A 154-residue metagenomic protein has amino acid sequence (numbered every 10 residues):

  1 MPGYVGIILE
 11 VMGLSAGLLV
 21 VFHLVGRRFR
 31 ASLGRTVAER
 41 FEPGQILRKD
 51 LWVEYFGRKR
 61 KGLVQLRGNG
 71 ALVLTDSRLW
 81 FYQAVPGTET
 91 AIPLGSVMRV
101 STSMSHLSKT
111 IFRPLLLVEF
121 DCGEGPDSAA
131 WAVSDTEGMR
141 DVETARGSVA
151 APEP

Functional and structural regions predicted by a protein language model:
M1-P2, P154: Short, low-complexity, intrinsically disordered N-terminal peptides in bacterial proteins
P2-L72: Anionic N-terminal interaction surfaces
L66-G68, A84-P86, F112: Residues that act as N-cap/strand-start positions at coil-to-secondary-structure junctions
A71-W80, G123-E124: Short, solvent-exposed coil/turn segments at beta-strand boundaries
L74-T75, A84-V85, G95: A short, compositionally biased micro-patch
L79-Q83, V100: Short hydrophobic/aromatic-rich beta-strand segments that constitute the beta-sheet cores of beta-sandwich/beta-barrel
G87-P154: Acidic, Ser/Thr- and proline-rich intrinsically disordered linker/docking segments of eukaryotic scaffolds
